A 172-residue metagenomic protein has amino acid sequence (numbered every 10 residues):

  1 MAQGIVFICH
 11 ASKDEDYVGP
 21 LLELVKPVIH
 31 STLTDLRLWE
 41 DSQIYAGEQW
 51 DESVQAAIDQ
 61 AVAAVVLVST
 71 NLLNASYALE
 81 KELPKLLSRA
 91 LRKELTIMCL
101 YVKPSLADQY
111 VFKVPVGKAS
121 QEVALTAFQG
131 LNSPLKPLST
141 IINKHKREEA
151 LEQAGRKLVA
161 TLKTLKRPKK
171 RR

Functional and structural regions predicted by a protein language model:
M1-P27, W50, K103-R172: C-terminal interaction surface of TIR/SEFIR-family domains
A2, S31-R37, L91-L95: Short helix-terminating capping/connector loops at secondary-structure junctions
H10, S42, S69-T70, V102: Residues immediately flanking
E23-A56, T70-L79: Conserved BB-loop
A61: An anion/phosphate-binding loop that grips the pyrophosphate of nucleotide cofactors and donors
T70-R92, S105: Conserved TIR/SEFIR loop-to-helix hotspot centered on a Trp-containing motif with a nearby acidic residue
T96-Y101: Conserved beta-strand/loop subsegment of P-loop NTPase cores
